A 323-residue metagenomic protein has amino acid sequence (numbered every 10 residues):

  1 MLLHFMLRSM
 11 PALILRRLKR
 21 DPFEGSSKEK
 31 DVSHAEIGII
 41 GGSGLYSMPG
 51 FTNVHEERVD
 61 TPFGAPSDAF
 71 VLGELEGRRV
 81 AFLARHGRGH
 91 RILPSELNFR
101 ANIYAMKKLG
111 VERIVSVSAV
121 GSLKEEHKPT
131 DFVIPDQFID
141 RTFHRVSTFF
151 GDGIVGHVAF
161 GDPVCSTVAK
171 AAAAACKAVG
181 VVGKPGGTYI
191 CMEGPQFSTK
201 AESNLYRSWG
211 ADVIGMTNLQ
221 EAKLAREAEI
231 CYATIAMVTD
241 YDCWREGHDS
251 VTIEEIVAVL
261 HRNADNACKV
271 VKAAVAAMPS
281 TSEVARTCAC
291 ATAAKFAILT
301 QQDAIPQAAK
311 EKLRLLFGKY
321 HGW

Functional and structural regions predicted by a protein language model:
D31-G161, G318-W323: Metabolite-binding pocket within alpha/beta catalytic cores that recognizes anionic/polar moieties
K107-G110, R207, R226: Non-catalytic positions within long, well-ordered alpha-helices that form the structural scaffold/packing of enzyme
E112-R113, D212, C231: Short acidic/polar active-site loop segments enriched in Thr and Asp
T167, A171-V182, K269-A277: Generic non-transmembrane alpha-helical segments
V179-D212: Active-site/ligand-binding-proximal alpha/beta "capping" segment
M216-E254: Zn-dependent metallopeptidase/amidohydrolase metal-coordination segment
C243-A291: His/Asp/Glu-rich mid-to-C-terminal helical/loop segments that flank catalytic regions of hydrolases
T292-W323: Acidic, Ser/Thr-rich low-complexity intrinsically disordered segments
